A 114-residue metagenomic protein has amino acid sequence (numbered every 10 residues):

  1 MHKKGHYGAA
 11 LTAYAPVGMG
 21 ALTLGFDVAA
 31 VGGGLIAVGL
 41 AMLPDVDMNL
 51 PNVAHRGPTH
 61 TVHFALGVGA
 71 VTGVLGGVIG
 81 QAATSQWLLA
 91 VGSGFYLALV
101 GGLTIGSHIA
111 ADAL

Functional and structural regions predicted by a protein language model:
M1-L114: N-terminal membrane-targeting hydrophobic helices
